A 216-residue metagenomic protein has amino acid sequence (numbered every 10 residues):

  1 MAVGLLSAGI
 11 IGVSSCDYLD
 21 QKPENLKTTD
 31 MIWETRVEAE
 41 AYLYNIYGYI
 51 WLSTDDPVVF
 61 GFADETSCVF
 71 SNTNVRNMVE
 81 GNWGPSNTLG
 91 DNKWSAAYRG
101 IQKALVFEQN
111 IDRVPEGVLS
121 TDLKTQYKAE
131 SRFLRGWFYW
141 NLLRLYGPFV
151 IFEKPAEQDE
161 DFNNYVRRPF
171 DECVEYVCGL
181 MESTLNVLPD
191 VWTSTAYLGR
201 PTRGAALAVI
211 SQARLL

Functional and structural regions predicted by a protein language model:
M1-S14: Sec-dependent bacterial lipoprotein signal peptides
S15-G61: Membrane-proximal, proline-rich intrinsically disordered regions
T35, E40-L52, T73-Y146, F162-E175 (+1 more regions): Conserved, well-structured interaction surfaces
P57-N72, V150, L198-R200: Short, solvent-exposed turn/loop segments enriched in Gly/Ser/Thr/Pro and often Arg
N141-L142, P148, F152-K154, Y197-A208: Aromatic-lined, polymer-binding surfaces characteristic of secreted/periplasmic polysaccharide-degrading enzymes
P155-D159: Short edge-strand/loop segments of extracellular domains
